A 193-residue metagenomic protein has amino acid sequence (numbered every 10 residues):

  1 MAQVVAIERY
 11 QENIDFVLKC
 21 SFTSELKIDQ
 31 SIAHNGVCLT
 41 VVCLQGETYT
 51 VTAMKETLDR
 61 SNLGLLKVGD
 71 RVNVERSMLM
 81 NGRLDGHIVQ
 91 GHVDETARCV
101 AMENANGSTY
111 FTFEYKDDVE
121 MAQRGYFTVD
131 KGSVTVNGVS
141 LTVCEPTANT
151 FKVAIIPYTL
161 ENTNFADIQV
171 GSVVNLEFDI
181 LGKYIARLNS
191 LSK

Functional and structural regions predicted by a protein language model:
M1-K193: Conserved loop->alpha-helix
